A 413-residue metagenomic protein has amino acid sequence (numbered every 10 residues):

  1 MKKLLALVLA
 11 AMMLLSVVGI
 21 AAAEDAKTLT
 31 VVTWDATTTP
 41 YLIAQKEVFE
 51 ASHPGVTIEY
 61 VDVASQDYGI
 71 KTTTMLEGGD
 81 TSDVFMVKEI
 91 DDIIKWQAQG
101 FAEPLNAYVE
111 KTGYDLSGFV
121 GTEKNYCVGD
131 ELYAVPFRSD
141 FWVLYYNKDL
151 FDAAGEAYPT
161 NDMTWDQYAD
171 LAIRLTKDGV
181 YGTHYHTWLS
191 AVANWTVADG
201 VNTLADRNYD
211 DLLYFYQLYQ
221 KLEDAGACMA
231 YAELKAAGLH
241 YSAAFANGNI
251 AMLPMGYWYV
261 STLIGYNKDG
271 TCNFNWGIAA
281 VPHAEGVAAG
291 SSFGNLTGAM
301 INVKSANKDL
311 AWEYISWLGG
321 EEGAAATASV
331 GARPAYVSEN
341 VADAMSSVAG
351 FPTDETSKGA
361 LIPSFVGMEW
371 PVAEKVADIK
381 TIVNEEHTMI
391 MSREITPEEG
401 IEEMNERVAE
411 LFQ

Functional and structural regions predicted by a protein language model:
D25-A36, V56-V61, D83-V84, Y133 (+2 more regions): Short, well-ordered beta-strand elements
A36-T57, I382-V383, I401: Short, polar/charged alpha-helical segment
V48-G118, A153-G155, A244, G248-M252 (+1 more regions): Extracytoplasmic "Venus flytrap"/periplasmic binding protein-like
A51, T57, A153-A154, A227 (+2 more regions): Extracytoplasmic/periplasmic substrate-recognition and gating elements
M75, S82-D83, T112-L150, G179-H184 (+2 more regions): A structural signal for short loop-to-beta-strand junctions that line the ligand-binding cleft of periplasmic/secreted
K88-F141, W195-T196, N275-A280, V348-G350 (+1 more regions): Hinge/lid segment of periplasmic solute-binding proteins
A172-R174, L204-K235, V281: Glycine-centered hinge/linker elements that transmit conformational signals in sensory and ligand-binding systems
A279, S329-E385, M389: Long, aromatic- and glycine/proline-rich binding clefts that accommodate carbohydrate-like moieties
